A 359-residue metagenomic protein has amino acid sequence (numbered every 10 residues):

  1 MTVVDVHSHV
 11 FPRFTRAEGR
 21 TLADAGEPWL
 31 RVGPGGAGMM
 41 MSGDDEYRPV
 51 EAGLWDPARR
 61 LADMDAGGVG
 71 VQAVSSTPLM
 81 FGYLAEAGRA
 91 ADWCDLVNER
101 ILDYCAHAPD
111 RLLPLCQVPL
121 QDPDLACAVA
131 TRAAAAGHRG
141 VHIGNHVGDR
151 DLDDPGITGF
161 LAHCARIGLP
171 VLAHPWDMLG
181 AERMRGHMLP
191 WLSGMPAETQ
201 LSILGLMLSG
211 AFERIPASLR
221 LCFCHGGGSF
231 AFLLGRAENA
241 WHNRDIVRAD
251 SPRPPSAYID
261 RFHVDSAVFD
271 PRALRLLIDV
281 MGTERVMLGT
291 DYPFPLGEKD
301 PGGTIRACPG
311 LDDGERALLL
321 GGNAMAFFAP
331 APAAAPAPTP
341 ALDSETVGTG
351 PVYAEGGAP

Functional and structural regions predicted by a protein language model:
M1-H9, R13-V71, E99-H107, A128-R132 (+5 more regions): Mid-to-C-terminal alpha-helical segments outside catalytic/metal-binding sites
T15-P28, G88-A91, I157, A237-R244: Aromatic- and acidic-residue-enriched segments that line the glycan-binding/catalytic groove of carbohydrate-active
M41-A52, L61-A85, R111-P119, R139-I143: Divalent metal-dependent hydrolysis catalytic cores, especially in the metallo-beta-lactamase
T77-W93, D124, G186-L189: Surface-exposed, active-site-proximal loop segments in enzymatic domains
F81-Y83, A126, L179-G186, L296-E298: Short acidic/His/Gly/Ser-rich catalytic and metal-binding motifs that mark active-site loops of diverse hydrolases
A87-C94, L102-H163: Long, hydrophobic, well-ordered secondary-structure blocks that form the structural core and pocket-lining surfaces
L120, P175-L179, Y292-F294: Short glycine-enriched loops at secondary-structure junctions
A130-M287, L342-A358: Catalytic pocket-lining loop regions of alpha/beta-barrel enzymes, especially the amidohydrolase/enolase/GH5 lineages
